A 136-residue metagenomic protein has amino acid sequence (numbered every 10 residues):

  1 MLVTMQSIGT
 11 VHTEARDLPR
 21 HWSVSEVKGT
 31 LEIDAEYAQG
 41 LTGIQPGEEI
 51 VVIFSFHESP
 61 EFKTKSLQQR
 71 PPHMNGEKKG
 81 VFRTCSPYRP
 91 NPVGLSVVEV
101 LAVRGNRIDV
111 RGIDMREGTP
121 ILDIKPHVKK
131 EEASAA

Functional and structural regions predicted by a protein language model:
M1-A136: Glycine-rich, low-complexity intrinsically disordered segments
